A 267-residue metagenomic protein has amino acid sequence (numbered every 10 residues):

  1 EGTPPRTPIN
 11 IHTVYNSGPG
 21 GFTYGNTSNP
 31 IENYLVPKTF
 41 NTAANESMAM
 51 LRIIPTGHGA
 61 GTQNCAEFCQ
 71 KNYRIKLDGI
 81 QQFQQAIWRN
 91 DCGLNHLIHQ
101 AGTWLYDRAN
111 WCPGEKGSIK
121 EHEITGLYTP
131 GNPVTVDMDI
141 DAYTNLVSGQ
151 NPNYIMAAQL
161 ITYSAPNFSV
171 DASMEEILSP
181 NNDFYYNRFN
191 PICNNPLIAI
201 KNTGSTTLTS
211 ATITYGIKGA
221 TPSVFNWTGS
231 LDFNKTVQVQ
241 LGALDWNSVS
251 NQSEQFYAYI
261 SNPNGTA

Functional and structural regions predicted by a protein language model:
E1-L77, Q81-W88, L94-D107, W111-S169 (+2 more regions): Beta-strand-rich recognition domains
I87-G93, T228-F233: A short, sequence-level motif marking secondary-structure junctions
Y143-A267: Extracellular/luminal regions of secreted and cell-surface proteins that mediate adhesion/ECM remodeling
